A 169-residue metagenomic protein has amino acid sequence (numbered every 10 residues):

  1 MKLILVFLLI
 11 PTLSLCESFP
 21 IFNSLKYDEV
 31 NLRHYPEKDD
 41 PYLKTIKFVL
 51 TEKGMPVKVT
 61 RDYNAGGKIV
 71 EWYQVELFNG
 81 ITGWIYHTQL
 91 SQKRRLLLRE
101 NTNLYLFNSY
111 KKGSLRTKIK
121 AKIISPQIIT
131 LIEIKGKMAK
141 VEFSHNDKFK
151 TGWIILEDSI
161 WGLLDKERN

Functional and structural regions predicted by a protein language model:
K2-L13: Sec-dependent N-terminal signal peptides
I10, F48, Q74-L77, K120 (+1 more regions): N-terminal hydrophobic or amphipathic segments with adjacent small-residue motifs that include Sec signal peptides
S18-P20, S24-Y27, D39, K58-R61 (+3 more regions): Boundary regions of SH3-family modules and the immediately adjacent low-complexity/disordered segments in eukaryotic
L32-Y35: Src homology 3 (SH3)-mediated interaction modules
D40-G66, L115-K135: Conserved beta-strand/loop element in small beta-rich adapter and peptidoglycan-binding domains
R94-K140: Short, solvent-exposed interaction modules
